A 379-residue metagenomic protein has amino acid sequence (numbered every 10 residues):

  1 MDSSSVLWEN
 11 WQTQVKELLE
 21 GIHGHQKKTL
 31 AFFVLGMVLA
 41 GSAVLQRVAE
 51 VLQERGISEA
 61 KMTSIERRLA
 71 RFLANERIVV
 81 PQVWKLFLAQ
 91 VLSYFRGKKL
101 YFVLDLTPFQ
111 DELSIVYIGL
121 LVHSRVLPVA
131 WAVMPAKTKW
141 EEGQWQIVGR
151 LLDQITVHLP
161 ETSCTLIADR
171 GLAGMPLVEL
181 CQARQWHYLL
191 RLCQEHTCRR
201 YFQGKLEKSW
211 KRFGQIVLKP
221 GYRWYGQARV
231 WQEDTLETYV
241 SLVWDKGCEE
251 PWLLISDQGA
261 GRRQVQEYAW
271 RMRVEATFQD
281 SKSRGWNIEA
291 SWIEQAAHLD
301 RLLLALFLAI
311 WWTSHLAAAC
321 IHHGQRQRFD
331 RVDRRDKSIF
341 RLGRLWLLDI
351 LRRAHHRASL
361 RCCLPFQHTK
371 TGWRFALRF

Functional and structural regions predicted by a protein language model:
M1-V44, E50-V51, W84-K85, K98-L100 (+2 more regions): Single, function-defining residue in the core of a domain
M37-L73: Low-complexity, highly charged intrinsically disordered N-terminal segments that act as targeting/localization
M62, E66-R125, A130: Active-site-proximal, Lys/Arg-enriched surface segment that forms a nucleic-acid-binding/basic interface patch
